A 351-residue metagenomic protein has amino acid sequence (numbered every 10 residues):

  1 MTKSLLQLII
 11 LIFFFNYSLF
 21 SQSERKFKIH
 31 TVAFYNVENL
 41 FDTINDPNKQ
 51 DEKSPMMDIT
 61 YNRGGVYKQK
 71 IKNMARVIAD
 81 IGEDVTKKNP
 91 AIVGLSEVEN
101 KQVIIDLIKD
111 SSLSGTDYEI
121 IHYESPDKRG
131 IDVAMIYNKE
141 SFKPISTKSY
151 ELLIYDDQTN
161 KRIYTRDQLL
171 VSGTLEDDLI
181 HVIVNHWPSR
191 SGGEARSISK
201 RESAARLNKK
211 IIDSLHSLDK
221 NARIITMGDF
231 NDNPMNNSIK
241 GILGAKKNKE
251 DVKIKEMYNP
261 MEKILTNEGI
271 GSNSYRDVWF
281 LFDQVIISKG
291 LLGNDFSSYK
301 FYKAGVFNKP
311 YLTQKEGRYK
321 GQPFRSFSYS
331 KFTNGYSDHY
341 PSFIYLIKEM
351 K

Functional and structural regions predicted by a protein language model:
M1-F27: Bacterial Sec-dependent N-terminal signal peptides
L19-L113, D117, I121-V133, K309-G321 (+1 more regions): N-terminal, active-site-proximal structural segment of metallo-dependent hydrolase catalytic domains
Q22, S214-I224, D232-K351: Metal-dependent phosphoester-hydrolase catalytic domains
T31-F34, A91-S96, E119-H122, A134-Y137 (+7 more regions): Structural recognition of the beta-strand scaffold that forms the well-ordered cores of secreted hydrolase catalytic
D42, Q102-I105, R129-D132, S191-E194 (+2 more regions): Extracytoplasmic/secreted cell-surface and envelope-processing proteins
M56-Y67, N89-L95, H122-Y123, D157-T159 (+4 more regions): Second-shell loop/turn segments in exported
V98-L179, N185-W187: Structured beta-strand-rich core segments of catalytic domains in phosphoester-bond hydrolases
H122, L169, G173-I264: Extracytoplasmic, non-cytosolic globular domains
